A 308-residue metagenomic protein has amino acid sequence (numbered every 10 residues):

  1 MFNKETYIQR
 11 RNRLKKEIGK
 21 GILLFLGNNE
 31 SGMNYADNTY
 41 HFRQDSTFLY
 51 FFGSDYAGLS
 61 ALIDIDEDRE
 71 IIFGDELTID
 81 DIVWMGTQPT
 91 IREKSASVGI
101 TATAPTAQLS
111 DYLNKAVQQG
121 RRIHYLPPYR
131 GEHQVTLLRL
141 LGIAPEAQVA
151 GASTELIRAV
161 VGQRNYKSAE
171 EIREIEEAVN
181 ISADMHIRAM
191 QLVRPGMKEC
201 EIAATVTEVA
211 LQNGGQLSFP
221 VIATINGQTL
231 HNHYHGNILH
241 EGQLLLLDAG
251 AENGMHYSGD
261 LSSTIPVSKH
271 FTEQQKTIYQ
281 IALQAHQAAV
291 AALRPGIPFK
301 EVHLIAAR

Functional and structural regions predicted by a protein language model:
M1-R308: Active-site neighborhoods and metal-handling regions in enzymes and metal-associated proteins
